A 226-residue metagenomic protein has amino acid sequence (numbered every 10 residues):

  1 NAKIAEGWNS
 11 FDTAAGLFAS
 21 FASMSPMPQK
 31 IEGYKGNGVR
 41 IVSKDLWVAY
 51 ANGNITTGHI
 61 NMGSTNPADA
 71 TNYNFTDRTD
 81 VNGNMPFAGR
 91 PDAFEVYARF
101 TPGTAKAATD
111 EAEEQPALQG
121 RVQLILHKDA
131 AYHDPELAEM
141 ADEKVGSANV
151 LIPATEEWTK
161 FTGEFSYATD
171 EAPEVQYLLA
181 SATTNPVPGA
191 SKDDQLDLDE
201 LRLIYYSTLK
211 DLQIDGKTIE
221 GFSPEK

Functional and structural regions predicted by a protein language model:
N1-E95, Q115-K128, H133-T169, P173-P224: Aromatic (Trp/Tyr/Phe) and Gly/Pro-enriched flexible surface segments
A98-E113: Short amphipathic, basic-aromatic surface patches that mediate peripheral association with negatively charged
